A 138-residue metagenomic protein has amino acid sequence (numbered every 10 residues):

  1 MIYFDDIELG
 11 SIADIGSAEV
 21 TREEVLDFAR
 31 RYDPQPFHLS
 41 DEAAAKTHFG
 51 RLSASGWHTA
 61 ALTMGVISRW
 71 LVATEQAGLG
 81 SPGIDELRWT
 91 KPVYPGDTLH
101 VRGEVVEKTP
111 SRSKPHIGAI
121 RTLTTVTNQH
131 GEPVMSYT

Functional and structural regions predicted by a protein language model:
M1-G83: Hot-dog-fold acyl-thioester-processing enzymes
I2-L9, P92-T138: HotDog/MaoC-like acyl-thioester-processing domains
Y32, S53, W57, W89-T90 (+2 more regions): Bulky hydrophobic/aromatic packing residues
A73-D97, V101: Mid-chain, well-packed structural core segment of small domains
